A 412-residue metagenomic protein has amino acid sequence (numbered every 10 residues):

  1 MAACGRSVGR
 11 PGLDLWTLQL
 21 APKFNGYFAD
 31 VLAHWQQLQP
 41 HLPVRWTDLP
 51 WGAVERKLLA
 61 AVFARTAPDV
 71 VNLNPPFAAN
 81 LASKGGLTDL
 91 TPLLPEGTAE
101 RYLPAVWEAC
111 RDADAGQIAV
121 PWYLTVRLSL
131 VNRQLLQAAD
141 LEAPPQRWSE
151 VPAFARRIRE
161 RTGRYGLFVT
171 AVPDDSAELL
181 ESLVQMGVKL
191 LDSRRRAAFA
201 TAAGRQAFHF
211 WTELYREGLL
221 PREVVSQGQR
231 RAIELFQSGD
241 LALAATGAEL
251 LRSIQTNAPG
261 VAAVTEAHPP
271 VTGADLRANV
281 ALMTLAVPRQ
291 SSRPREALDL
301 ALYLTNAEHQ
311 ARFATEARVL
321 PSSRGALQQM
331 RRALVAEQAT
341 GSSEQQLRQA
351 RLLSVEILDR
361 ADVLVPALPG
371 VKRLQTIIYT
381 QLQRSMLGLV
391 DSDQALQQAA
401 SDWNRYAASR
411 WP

Functional and structural regions predicted by a protein language model:
R10-P22, L42-T47, D69-V70, I118 (+2 more regions): Short, well-ordered beta-strand elements
G12-D30, V365-V371: Extracytoplasmic "Venus flytrap"
H34-A105, Q134, A138-A139, A143-Q146 (+2 more regions): Extracytoplasmic "Venus flytrap"/periplasmic binding protein-like
P75-L128, E178-E181, A262-H268, Q346: Hinge/lid segment of periplasmic solute-binding proteins
I118-W122, R127, P152-A200, T212 (+1 more regions): Extracytoplasmic/periplasmic solute-binding protein
Q137, V355-P412: Conserved C-terminal helix/tail region of periplasmic/extracytoplasmic solute-binding proteins
A155-R157, R196-V225, Q255, P270: Glycine-centered hinge/linker elements that transmit conformational signals in sensory and ligand-binding systems
L250-V261, G273-I377: C-terminal lobe and pocket-closing loops of periplasmic/extracytoplasmic Venus-flytrap solute-binding proteins
